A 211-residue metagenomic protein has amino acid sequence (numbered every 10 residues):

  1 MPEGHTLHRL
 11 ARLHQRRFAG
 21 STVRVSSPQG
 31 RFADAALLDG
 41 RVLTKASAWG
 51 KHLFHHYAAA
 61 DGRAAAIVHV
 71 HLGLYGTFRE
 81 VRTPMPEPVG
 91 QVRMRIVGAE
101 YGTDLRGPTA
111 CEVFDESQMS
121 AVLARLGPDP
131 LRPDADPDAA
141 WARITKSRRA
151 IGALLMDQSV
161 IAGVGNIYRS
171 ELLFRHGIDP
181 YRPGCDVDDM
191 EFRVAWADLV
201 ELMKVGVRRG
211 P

Functional and structural regions predicted by a protein language model:
M1-P211: Structured catalytic/nucleic-acid-binding cores of DNA maintenance enzymes
